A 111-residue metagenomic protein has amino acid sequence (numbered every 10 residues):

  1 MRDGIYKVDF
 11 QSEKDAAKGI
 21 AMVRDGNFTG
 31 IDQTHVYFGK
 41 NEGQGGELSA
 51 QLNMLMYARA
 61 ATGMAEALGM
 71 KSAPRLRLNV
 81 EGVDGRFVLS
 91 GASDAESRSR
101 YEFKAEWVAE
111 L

Functional and structural regions predicted by a protein language model:
M1-D15, L89-G91: Tryptophan-anchored aromatic micro-motifs
F10-K14, M56-A58, V80-D84, A95 (+1 more regions): Beta-strand elements of well-folded, non-transmembrane domains
D15-L55, A95: N-terminal glycine/threonine-rich, aromatic-flanked beta-hairpin/loop signature
A21, F38-N41, P74-G82, F103-E106: Hydrophobic/aromatic beta-strand elements that line small-molecule binding cavities or substrate pockets in beta-rich
Q33-H35, P74, S97-Y101: Short acidic/polar mixed-charge low-complexity motifs
E42-Q44, D84-L111: Edge beta-strand at a domain terminus
G46, L68-S72, S97: A generic structural micro-feature
L55-N79: An anionic, turn-rich surface loop/hairpin at beta-sheet edges that serves as a generic interaction/coordination patch
